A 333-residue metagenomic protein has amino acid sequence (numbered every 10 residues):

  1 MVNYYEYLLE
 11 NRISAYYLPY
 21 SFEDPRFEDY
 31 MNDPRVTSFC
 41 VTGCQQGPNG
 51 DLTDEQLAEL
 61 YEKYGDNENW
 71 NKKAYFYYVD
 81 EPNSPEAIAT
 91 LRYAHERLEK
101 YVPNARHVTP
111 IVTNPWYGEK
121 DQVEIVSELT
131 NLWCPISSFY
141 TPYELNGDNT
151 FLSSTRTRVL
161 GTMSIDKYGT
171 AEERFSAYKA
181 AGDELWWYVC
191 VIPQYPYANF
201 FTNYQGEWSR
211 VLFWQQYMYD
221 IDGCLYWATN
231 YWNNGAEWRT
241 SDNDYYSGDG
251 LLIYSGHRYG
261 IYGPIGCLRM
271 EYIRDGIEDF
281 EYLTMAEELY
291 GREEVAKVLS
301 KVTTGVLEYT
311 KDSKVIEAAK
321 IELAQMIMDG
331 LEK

Functional and structural regions predicted by a protein language model:
M1-G235: Catalytic-core regions of glycoside hydrolase
E59-E86, E96-G118, Q122, I221-D222 (+1 more regions): Catalytic domains of carbohydrate-active enzymes that cleave complex glycans
